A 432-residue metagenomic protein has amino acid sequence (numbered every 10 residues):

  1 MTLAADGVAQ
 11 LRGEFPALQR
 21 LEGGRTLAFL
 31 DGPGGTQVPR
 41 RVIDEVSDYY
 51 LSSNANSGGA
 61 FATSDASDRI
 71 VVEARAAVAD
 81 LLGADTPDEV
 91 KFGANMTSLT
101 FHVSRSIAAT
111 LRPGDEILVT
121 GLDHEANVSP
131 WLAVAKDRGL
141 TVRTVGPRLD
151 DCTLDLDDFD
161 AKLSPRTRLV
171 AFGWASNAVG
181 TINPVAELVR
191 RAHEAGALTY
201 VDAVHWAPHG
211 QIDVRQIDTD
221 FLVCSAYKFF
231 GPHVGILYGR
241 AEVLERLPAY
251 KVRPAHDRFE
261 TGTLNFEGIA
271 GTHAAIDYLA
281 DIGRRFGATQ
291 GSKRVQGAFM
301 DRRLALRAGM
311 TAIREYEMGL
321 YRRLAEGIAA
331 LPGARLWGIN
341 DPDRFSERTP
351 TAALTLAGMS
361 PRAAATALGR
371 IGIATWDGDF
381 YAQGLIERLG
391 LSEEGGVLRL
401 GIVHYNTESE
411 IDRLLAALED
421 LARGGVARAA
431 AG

Functional and structural regions predicted by a protein language model:
M1-G432: Pyridoxal 5′-phosphate
